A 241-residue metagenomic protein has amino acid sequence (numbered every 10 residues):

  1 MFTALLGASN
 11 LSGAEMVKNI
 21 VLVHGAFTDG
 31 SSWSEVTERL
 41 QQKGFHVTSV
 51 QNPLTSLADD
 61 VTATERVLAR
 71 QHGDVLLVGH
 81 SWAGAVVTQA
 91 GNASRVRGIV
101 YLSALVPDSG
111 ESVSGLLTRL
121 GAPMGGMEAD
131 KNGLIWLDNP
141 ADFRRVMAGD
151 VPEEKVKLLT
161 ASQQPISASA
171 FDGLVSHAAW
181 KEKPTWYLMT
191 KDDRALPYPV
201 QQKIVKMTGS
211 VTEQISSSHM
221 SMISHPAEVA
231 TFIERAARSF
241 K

Functional and structural regions predicted by a protein language model:
M16-L57: Conserved HGGG/HGGXW glycine-rich cap/lid loop of the alpha/beta-hydrolase fold
K18, W180-T185, M207-S210: Short, proline-enriched alpha-helix->beta-strand connector loops that line the catalytic pocket of alpha/beta-hydrolase
Q42, H46-L76, A90-A93, V113-T118: Active-site loop/oxyanion-hole signature of alpha/beta-hydrolase fold enzymes
V78-A83, V87: Gly/Ala-rich beta-loop-alpha elbow adjacent to hydrolase catalytic centers
N92-V96, V100-P140, R144, S167-F171: Flexible "cap/lid" loop of the alpha/beta hydrolase fold
L158-A179, K191: Active-site nucleophile elbow and catalytic-triad environment of alpha/beta-hydrolase enzymes
Y187-M189: Short beta-strand/loop motif that positions the catalytic acidic residue of the alpha/beta-hydrolase fold
K191-S217, I223, R235-A236: Conserved loop-alpha-helix segment in the C-terminal half of the alpha/beta-hydrolase fold that carries the catalytic
